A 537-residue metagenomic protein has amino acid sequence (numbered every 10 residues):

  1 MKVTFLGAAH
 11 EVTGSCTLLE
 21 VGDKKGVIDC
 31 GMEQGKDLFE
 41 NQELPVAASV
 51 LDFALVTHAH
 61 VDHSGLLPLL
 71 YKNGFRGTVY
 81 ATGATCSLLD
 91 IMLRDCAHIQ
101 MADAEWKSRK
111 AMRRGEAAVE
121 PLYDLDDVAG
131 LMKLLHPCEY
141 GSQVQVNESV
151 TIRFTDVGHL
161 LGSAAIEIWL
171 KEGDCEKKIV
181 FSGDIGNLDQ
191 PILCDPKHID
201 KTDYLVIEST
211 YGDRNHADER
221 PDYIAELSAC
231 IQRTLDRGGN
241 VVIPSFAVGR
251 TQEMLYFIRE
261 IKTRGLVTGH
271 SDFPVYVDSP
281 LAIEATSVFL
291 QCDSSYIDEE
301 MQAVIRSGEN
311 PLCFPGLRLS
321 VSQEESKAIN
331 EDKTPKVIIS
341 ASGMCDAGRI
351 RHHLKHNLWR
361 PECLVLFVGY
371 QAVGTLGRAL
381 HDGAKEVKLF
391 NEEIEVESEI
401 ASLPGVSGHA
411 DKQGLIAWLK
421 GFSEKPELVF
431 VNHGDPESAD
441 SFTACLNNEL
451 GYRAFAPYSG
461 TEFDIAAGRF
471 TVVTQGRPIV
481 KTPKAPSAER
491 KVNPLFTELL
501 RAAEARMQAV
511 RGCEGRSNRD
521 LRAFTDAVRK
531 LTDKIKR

Functional and structural regions predicted by a protein language model:
M1-A48, D52, A165-S182, I350: Conserved beta-strand hairpin/beta-sheet module of binuclear metal-dependent hydrolase folds, prominently
V21, C138-K197: Catalytic core of the metallo-beta-lactamase
D37-L88, R94, K201, L205: Active-site metal-binding motif and surrounding structural segment of the metallo-beta-lactamase
C96-L160, D293-K333: Metallo-beta-lactamase
A165, G186-D278, L364-G369, E386-A456: Cap/insert and terminal regions of metallo-dependent hydrolase folds
C230-T375, K388, S423, S438 (+2 more regions): Hard-cation-handling environments
R360, D435-V480: C-terminal, active-site-flanking charged/polar segments
G460-D520: Charged, amphipathic alpha-helical linkers/stalks
